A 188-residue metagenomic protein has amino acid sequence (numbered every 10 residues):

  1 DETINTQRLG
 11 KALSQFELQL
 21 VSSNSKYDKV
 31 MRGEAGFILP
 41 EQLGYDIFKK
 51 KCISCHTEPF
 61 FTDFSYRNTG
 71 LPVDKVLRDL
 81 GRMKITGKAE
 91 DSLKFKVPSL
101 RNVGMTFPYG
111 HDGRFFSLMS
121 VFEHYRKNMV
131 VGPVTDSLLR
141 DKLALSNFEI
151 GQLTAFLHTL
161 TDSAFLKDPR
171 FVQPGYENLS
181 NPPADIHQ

Functional and structural regions predicted by a protein language model:
D1-Q188: Periplasmic c-type cytochrome electron-transfer domains
